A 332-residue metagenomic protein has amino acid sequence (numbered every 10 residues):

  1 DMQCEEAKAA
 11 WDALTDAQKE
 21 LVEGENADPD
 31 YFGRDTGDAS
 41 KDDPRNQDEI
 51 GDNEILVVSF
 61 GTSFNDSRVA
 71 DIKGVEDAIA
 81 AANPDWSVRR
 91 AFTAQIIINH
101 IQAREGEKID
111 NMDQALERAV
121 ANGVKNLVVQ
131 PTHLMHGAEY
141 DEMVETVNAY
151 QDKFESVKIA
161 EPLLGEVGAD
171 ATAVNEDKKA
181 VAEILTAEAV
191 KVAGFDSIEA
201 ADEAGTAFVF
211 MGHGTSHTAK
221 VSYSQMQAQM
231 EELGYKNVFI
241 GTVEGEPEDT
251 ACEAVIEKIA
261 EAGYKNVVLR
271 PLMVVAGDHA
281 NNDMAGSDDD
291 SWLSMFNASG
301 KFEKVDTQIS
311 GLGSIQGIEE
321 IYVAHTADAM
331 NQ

Functional and structural regions predicted by a protein language model:
D1-T36: Beta-rich interaction/scaffold domains
D30-V268, M273-Q332: Extended amphipathic ligand-handling, pore-lining, and cofactor/metal-binding catalytic surfaces
